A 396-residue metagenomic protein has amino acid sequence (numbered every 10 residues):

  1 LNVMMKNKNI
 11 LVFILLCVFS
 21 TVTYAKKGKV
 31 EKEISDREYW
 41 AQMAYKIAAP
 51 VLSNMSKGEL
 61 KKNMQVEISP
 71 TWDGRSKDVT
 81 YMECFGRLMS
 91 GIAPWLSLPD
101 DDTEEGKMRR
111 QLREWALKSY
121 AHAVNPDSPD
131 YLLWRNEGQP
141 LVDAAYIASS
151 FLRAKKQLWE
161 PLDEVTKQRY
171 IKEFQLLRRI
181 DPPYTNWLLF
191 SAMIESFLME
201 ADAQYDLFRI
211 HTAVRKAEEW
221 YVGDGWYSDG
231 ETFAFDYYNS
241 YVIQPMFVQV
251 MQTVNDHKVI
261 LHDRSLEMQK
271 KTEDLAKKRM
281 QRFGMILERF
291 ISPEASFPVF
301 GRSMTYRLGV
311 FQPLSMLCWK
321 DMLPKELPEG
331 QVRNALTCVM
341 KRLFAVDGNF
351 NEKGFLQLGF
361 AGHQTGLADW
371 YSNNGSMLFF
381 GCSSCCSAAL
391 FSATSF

Functional and structural regions predicted by a protein language model:
L1-K29: Bacterial Sec-dependent N-terminal signal peptides
K26-E83, S90, P94, E114-S119: Low-complexity, Ser/Thr/Pro/Gly-enriched N-terminal "stalk/linker" regions
P70-R75, D101, P129-L133, E231 (+1 more regions): Glycine- and acidic
Y81, I92-W95, R109-M280, R289-S315 (+1 more regions): Aromatic-lined, polymer-binding surfaces characteristic of secreted/periplasmic polysaccharide-degrading enzymes
E104-E105: Long, charge-dense tracts
G284: Glycine-rich phosphate/ribose-binding loops and adjacent secondary-structure elements that form binding surfaces
Y306, M316-F396: Extended polysaccharide-engagement surfaces of secreted carbohydrate-active enzymes
